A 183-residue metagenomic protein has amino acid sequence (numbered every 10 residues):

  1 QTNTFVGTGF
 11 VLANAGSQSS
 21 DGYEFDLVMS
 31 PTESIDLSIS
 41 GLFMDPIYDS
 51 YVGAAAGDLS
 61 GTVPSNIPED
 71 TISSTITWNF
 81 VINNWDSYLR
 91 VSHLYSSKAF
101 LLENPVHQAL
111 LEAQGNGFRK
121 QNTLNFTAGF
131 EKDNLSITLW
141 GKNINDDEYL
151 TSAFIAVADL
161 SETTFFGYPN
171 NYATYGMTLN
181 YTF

Functional and structural regions predicted by a protein language model:
Q1-G9, M44, Y48-G57, F100-Q108 (+1 more regions): Outer-membrane beta-barrel translocator domains and adjoining extracellular loop/strand segments of Gram-negative
Q1-T2, F10-A13, P169, A173: Feature marks flexible
G9, D21, D70, W85 (+3 more regions): Exposed loop/turn and edge beta-strand positions of beta-sandwich/beta-sheet ligand-binding modules
G9-N14, A54-P64, L110-G115, E162-G167: Extracellular loop and loop/strand-boundary signature of outer-membrane beta-barrel proteins
A13-E103, T178-T182: Gram-negative outer-membrane beta-barrel transporters
S30-T32, R119, F130, N170: Surface-exposed coil/turn segments at beta-strand junctions on protein surfaces, enriched
S60, S92, F100, V106 (+4 more regions): Short, solvent-exposed micro-motifs at the edges of structured domains
L94-N104, F130-F183: C-terminal beta-signal and adjacent terminal beta-strands/loops of Gram-negative outer-membrane beta-barrel proteins
